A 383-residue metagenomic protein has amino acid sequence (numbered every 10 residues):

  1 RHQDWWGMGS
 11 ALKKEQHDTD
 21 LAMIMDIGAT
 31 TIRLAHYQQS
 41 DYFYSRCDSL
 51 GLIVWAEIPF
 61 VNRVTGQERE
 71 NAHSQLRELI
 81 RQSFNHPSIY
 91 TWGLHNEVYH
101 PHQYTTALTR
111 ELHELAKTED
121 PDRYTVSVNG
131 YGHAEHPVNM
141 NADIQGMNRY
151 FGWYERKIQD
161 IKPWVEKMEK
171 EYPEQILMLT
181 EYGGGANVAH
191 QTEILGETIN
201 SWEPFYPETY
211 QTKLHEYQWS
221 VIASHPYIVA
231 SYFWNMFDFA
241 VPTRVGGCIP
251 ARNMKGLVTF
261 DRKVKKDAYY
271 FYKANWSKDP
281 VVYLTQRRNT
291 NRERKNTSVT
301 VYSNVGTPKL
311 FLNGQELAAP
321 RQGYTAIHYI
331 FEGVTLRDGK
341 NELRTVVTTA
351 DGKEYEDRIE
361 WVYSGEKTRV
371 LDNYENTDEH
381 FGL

Functional and structural regions predicted by a protein language model:
R1-R110, T125-V126, Q145, E171 (+1 more regions): Active-site-adjacent substrate/metal-binding segments within catalytic domains of carbohydrate-active enzymes
K14, D18, H73-R77, G132 (+2 more regions): Structural motif corresponding to alpha-helix initiation and N-cap regions
H36, P59-F60, N129-G130, F233-N235 (+1 more regions): Proline- and acidic/polar-enriched loop/turn elements at helix boundaries
Q38-S40, F60-R63, N96-H100, Y131-H133 (+3 more regions): Solvent-exposed loop/turn segments at secondary-structure junctions within structured extracellular/periplasmic domains
F43-Y44, G132-N141: Distinct, well-ordered alpha-helical segments
Y90-W92, E114-K117, V126, E135-N139 (+2 more regions): Substrate-binding clefts and catalytic carboxylate motifs of secreted carbohydrate-active enzymes
A142-Y150: Structural signature of the urease/amidohydrolase superfamily beta/alpha-barrel
